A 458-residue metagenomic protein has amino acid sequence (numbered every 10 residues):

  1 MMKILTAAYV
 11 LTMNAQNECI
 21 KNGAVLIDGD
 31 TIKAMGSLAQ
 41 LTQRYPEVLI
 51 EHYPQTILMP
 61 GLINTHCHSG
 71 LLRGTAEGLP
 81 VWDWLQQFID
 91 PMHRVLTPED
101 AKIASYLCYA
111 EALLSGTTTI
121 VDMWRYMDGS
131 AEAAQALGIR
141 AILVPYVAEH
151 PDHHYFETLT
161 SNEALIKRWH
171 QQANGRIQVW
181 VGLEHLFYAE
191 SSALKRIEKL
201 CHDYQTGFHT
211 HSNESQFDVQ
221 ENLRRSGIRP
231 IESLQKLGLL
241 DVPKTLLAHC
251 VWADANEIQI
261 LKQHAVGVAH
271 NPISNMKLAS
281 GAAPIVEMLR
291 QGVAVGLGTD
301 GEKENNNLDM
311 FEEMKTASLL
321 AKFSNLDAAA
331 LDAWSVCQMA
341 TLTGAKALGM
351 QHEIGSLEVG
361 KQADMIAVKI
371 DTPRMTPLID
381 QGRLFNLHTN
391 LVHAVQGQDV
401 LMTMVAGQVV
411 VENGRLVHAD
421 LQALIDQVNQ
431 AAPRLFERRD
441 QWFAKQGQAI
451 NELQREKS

Functional and structural regions predicted by a protein language model:
M1-R44, T56-L58, L453-K457: N-terminal metal-binding scaffold of metallo-dependent hydrolase/deaminase domains
K3-A7, Q43-W84, Y106, L113-L114: Replace "His-x-His-based motif
A8, V25, D30, Q55 (+15 more regions): Divalent metal-coordination and catalytic microenvironments
I57, A76-I139, S161-Q172, N429-D440: Alpha-helical scaffold segments that flank or form the walls of functional sites
L72-I103, L137-P151, Q216-V242, H264-G267 (+2 more regions): Active-site gating loops and adjacent loop-to-helix segments of metal-dependent hydrolytic enzymes
G129-W252, N256-I258: Metal-coordinating catalytic core of metallo-dependent amide/deamination hydrolases
K236-K244, V286-T376: His/Asp/Glu-enriched, well-ordered alpha-helical/loop segment that forms or immediately abuts the divalent-metal
Q362-H418, I425: C-terminal cap of metal-dependent C-N hydrolases
